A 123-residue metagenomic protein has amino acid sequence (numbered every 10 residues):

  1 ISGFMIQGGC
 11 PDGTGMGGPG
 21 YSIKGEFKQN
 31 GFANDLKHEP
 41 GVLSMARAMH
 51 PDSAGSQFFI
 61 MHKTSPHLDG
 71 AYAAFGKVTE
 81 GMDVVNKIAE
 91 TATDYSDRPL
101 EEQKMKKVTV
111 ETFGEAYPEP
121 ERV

Functional and structural regions predicted by a protein language model:
I1-V123: Cyclophilin-like peptidyl-prolyl cis-trans isomerases
